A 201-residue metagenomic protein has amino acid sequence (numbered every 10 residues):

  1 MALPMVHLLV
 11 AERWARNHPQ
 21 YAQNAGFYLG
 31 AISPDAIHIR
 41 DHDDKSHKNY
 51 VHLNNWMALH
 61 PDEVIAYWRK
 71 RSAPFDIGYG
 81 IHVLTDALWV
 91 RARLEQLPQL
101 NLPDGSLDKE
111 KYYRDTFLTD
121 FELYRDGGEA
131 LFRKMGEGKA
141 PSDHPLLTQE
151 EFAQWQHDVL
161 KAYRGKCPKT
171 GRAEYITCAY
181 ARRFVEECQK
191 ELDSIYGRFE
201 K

Functional and structural regions predicted by a protein language model:
M1-K201: N-terminal leader/auxiliary helical segments
